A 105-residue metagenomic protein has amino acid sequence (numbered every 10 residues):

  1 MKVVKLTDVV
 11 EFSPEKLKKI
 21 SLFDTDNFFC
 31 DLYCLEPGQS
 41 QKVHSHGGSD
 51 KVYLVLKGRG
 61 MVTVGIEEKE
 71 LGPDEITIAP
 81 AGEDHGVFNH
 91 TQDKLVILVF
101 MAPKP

Functional and structural regions predicted by a protein language model:
M1-N27, K42, T77: A short, N-terminal "cap"/entry segment at the start of jelly-roll beta-barrel domains of the cupin/DSBH fold
L17, G47-S49: Compact, glycine-rich, soluble single-domain proteins
D31-H46: Conserved short histidine dyad/triad with adjacent acidic residue
S40-K42, G58-V64: Short beta-strand segments in beta-sandwich/barrel cores
D50, V55-G60: Glycine- and acidic-residue-biased ligand/ion/polar-headgroup-sensing regions
E67-A81: Short acidic-glycine-tyrosine-enriched beta hairpin
A81-P105: Ligand-binding loop in jelly-roll beta-barrel domains
